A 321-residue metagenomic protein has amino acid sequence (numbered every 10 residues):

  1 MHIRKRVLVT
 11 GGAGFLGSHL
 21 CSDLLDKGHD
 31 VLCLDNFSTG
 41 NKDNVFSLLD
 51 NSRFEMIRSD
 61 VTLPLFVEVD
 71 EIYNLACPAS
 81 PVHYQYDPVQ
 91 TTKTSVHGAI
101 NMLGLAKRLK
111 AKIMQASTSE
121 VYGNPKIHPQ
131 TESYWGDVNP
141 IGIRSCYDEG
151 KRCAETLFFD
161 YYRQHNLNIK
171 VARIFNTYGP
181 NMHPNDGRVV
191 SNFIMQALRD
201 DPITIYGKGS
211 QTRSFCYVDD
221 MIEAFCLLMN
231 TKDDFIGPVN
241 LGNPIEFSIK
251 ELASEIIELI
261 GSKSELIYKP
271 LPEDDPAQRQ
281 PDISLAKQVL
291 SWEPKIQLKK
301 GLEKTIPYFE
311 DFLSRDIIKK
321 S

Functional and structural regions predicted by a protein language model:
M1-T177, I296, K304, Y308-S321: N-terminal Rossmann-like NAD(P)+-binding domain of SDR-like oxidoreductases, especially those catalyzing
S22-L24, F46-L48, Y86-Q90, I127-T131 (+4 more regions): Short, glycine/charged-enriched secondary-structure capping and boundary segments
D26, S59, N176, M195-S321: C-terminal substrate-binding subdomain of Rossmann-fold SDR/epimerase-dehydratase oxidoreductases
S38, D43, V190-S191, I222-C226: Short alpha-helix within the catalytic core of nucleotide-sugar-dependent glycosyltransferases
G40, A79, Q164, P184 (+3 more regions): Residue-level signal for short amphipathic helical patches enriched in basic/charged and nearby hydrophobic residues
G40, Y86, T94-H97, S145 (+6 more regions): Residue-level signal for the nucleotide or nucleotide-sugar donor/cofactor binding architecture
A99-I100, R152-F159, S191-I194, I222-E223 (+1 more regions): Conserved active-site helix of classical SDR/Rossmann-fold NAD(P)-dependent CH-OH oxidoreductases
K126-I127, S133-W135, N139-P140, R152 (+6 more regions): Short capping/connector residues at structural and topological boundaries
